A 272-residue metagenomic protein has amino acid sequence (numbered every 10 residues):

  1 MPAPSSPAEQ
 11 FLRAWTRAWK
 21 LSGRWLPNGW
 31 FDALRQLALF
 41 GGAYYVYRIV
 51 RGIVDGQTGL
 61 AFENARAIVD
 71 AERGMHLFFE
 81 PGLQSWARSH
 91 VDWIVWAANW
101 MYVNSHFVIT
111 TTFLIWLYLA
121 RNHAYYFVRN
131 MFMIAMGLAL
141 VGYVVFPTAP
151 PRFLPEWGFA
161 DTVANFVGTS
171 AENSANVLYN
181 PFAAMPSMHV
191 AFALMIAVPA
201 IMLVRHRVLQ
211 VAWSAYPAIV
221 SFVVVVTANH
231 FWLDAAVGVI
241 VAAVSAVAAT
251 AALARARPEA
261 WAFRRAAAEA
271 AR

Functional and structural regions predicted by a protein language model:
M1-F11, F263-R272: Long, low-complexity, intrinsically disordered cytosolic termini of multi-pass membrane proteins
P2-V108: N-terminal transmembrane-helix/juxtamembrane module of multi-pass inner/ER membrane proteins
P27, F31, R35, L39 (+3 more regions): Alpha-helical transmembrane segments of integral membrane proteins
Y45, I49, M136-V144, A215-V226: Aromatic-anchored segments of alpha-helical transmembrane domains
R51-V54, T58-D70, F79, Y118-L209 (+1 more regions): Membrane-interface loops
W100-I115, H189-A197: Hydrophobic alpha-helical transmembrane segments
P150-W157, N180-A184, I219-S245: Interfacial helix-loop-helix junctions of multi-pass membrane proteins
S214-A215, T227-R272: C-terminal membrane module of polytopic membrane proteins
